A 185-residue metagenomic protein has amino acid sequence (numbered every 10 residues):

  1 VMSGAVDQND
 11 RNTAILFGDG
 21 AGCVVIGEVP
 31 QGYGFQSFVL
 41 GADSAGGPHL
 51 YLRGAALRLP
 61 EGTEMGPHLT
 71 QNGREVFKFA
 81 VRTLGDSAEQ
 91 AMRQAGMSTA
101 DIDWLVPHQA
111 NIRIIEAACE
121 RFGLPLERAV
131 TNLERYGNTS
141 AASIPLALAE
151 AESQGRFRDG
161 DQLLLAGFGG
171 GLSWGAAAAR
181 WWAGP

Functional and structural regions predicted by a protein language model:
V1-M2, P30: Catalytic metal-binding/acid-base residues of hydrolase active sites
M2, A42-D43, I112-R113: Short, catalytically relevant binding-site loops at active-site mouths
M2-Q8: Glycine/threonine-rich beta-strand-loop-alpha-helix active-site module that forms ligand/phosphate-binding
Q8-R82, D86, F168, R180-P185: Condensing-enzyme catalytic core mediating Claisen C-C bond formation in acyl metabolism
V81, G85, D103-P185: Claisen-condensing/thiolase-fold acyl-transfer catalytic domains that form or cleave C-C bonds in fatty acid
S87-A95, A147: Stable alpha-helical structural segments in soluble proteins, enriched in small hydrophobic residues
G96-D101: Short, surface-exposed connector motifs at secondary-structure boundaries
